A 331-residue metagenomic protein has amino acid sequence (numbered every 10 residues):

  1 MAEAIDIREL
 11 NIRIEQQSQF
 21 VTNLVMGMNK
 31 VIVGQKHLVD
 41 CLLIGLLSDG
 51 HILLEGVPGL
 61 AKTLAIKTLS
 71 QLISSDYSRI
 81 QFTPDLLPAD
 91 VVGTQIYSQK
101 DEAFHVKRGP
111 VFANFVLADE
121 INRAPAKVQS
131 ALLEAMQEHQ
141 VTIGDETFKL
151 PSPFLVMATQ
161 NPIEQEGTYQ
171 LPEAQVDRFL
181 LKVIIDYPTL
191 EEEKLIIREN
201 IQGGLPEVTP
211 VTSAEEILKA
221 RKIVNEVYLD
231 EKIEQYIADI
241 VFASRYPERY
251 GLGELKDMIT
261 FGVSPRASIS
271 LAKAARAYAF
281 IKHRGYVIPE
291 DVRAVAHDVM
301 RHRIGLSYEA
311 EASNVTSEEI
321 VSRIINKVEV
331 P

Functional and structural regions predicted by a protein language model:
M1-R8, I14-E15, P247-P331: C-terminal engagement/docking regions of AAA+ P-loop ATPases
I7, L46-T83: Walker A/P-loop
L10-S18, V31, T168, K182-E254 (+4 more regions): Conserved C-terminal "switch" segment of AAA+ ATPases
R13-L60, F242: Pre-Walker A (pre-P-loop) alpha-helix and adjacent loop at the N terminus of AAA/AAA+ ATPase modules, a conserved
C41-I44, Y97-L117: Conserved alpha-helical scaffold flanking the Walker A/P-loop in AAA+ ATPase domains
G56, D119-E120, A131: Walker B catalytic acidic pair
V57, V91, T159: P-loop (Walker A) phosphate-binding loop of NTP-binding proteins
S98-E102, E120, A124, V128 (+2 more regions): Canonical AAA+ ATPase core
